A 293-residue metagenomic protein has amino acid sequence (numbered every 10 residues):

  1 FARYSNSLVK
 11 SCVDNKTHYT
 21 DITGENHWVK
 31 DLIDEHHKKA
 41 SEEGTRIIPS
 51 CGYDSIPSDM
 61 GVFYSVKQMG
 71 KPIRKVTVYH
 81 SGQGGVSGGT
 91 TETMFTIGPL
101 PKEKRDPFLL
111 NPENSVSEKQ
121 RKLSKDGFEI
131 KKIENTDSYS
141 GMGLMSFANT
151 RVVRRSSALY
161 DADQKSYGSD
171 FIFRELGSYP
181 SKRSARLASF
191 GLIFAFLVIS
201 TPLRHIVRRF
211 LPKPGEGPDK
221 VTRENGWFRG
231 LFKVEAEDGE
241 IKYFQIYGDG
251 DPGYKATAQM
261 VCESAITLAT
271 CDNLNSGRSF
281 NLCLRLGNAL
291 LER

Functional and structural regions predicted by a protein language model:
F1-V116: Glycine-/Pro-rich loop/turn segments that contact NAD(P) or position catalytic residues in Rossmann-like domains
K67-R293: C-terminal catalytic/substrate-binding lobe primarily of soluble NAD(P)-dependent oxidoreductases
